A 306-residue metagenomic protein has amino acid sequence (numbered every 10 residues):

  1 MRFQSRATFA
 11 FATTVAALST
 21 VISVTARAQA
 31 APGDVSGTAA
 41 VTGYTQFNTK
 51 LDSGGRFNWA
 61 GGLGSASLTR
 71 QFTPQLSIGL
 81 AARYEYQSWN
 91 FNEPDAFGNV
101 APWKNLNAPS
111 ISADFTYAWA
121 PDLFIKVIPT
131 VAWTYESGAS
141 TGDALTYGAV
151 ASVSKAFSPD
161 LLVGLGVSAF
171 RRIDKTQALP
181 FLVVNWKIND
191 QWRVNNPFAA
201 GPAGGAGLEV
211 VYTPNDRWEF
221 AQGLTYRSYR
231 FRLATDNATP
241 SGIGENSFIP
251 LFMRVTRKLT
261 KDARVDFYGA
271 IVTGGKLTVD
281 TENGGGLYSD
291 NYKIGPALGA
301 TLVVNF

Functional and structural regions predicted by a protein language model:
A26-P94, R193-F198, T213, F220-R227 (+1 more regions): Short glycine/proline- and aromatic-enriched beta-strand/turn motifs that initiate or cap beta-hairpins
V41-T45, I125-Y135, D160-R171, L182-P202 (+2 more regions): Transmembrane beta-strand segments that form the barrel wall of outer-membrane beta-barrel proteins
T49-G54, D95-A101, W133-A139, S168-F170 (+4 more regions): Extracellular loop and loop/strand-boundary signature of outer-membrane beta-barrel proteins
G54-A60, V100-N107, S140-L145, R172-T176 (+3 more regions): Replace "Gram-negative outer membrane beta-barrel proteins" with "bacterial and organellar outer membrane beta-barrel
A60-A66, N107-A113, P129-W133, L145-A151 (+4 more regions): Hydrophobic, lipid-facing positions within transmembrane beta-strands of outer-membrane proteins
L68-R70, F115-Y117, K155, W186 (+4 more regions): Residue-level signature of outer-membrane beta-barrel architecture
P74-L80, P121-V127, P159-L165, Q191-N195 (+3 more regions): Repeated loop/turn-to-beta-strand initiation elements of outer-membrane beta-barrel proteins
F181-Q191, M253-K261, D290-F306: Outer-membrane beta-barrel "beta-signal"
